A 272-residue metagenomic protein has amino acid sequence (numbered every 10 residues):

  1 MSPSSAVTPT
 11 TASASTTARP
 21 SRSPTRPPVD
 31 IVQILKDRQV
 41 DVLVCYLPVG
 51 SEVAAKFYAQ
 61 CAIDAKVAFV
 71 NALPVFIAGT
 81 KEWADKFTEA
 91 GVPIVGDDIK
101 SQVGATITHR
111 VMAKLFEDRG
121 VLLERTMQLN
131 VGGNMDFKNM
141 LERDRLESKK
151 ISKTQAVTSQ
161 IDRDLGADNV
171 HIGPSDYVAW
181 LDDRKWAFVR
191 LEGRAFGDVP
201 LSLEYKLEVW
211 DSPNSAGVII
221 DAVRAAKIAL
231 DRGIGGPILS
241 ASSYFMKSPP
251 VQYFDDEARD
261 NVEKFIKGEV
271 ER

Functional and structural regions predicted by a protein language model:
M1-Y58, D64, L146-I151: N-terminal glycine-/serine-/threonine-rich beta1-alpha1-beta2 phosphate-ribose binding loop of Rossmann-like
L43-C45, F69-A72, V95-D98, R125-T126: Short catalytic-loop micro-motif centered on adjacent basic/acidic residues
V49-A65, A72-P93: Rossmann-fold NAD(P)-binding glycine/threonine-rich loop
I99, V103-G235, L239: Active-site-lining helix/loop region of Rossmann-like oxidoreductase modules
A216-R272: NAD(P)-dependent Rossmann-like dehydrogenase/reductase catalytic/cofactor-binding core
